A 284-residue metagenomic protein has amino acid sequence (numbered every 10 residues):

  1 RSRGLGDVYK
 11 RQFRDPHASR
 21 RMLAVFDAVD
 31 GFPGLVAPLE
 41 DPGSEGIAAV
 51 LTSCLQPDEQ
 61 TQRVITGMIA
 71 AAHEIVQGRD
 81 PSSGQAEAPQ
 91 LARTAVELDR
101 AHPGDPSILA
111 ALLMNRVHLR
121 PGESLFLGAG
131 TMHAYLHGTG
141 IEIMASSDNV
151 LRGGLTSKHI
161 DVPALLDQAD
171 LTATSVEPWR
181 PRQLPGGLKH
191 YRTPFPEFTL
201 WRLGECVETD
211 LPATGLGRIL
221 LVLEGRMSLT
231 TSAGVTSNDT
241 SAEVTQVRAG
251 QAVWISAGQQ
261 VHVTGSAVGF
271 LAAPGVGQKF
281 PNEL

Functional and structural regions predicted by a protein language model:
R1-L5, Y9: Single conserved hydrophobic/aromatic residue that forms the stacking wall/gate of nucleotide- or nucleobase-binding
G6-D7, H118, S146, G215-A233: Short, conserved beta-strand element in jelly-roll/cupin
H17-A101: Long, charge-rich alpha-helical interaction segments
D80-S146: Acidic, glycine-rich loop-and-beta core segments that form the ion-binding/anion-interacting portion of active sites
D99, L127, H133-H137, E142-M144 (+4 more regions): Short beta-strand His + acidic residue motifs that chelate non-heme Fe in jelly-roll/DSBH and cupin folds
R116-S124, T131, T231-T236, S241-G258: Short acidic-glycine-tyrosine-enriched beta hairpin
G138-H190: C-terminal, non-catalytic macromolecule-binding modules
T199-T214: Conserved short histidine dyad/triad with adjacent acidic residue
